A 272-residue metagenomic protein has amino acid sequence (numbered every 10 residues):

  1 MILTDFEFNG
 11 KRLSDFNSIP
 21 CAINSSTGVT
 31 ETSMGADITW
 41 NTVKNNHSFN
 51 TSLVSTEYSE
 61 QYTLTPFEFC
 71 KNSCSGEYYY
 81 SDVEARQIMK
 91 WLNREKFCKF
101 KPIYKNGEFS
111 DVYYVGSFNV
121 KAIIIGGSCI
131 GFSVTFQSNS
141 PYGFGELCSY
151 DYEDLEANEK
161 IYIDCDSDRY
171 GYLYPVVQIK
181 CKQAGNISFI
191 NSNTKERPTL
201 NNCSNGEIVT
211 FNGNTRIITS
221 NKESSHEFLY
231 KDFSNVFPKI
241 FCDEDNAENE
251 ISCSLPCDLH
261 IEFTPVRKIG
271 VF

Functional and structural regions predicted by a protein language model:
M1-T42: Polar/acidic, low-complexity leader/linker segments enriched in S/T/G and N/D
S14, G107-V112, T194-N201: Surface-exposed loop/edge segments in extracytoplasmic proteins
N46-Y78, S128-Y142, N249: Oligomerization/assembly interface segments of phage tail-like spikes and tubes
T56-Q61, L92-R94, G126-I130, R169-G171 (+1 more regions): Solvent-exposed loop and beta-edge segments used for protein-protein assembly and interaction
S59-K105: Long, hydrophobic/aromatic-enriched structural stretches that serve as scaffold segments
E68-S73, Y104, V120, S138-Y142 (+3 more regions): Beta-strand elements of well-folded, non-transmembrane domains
F97-Y142: Short beta-strand and beta-hairpin "edge-sheet" elements
F144-F272: Intrinsically disordered, low-complexity segments enriched in serine, threonine, and glycine
